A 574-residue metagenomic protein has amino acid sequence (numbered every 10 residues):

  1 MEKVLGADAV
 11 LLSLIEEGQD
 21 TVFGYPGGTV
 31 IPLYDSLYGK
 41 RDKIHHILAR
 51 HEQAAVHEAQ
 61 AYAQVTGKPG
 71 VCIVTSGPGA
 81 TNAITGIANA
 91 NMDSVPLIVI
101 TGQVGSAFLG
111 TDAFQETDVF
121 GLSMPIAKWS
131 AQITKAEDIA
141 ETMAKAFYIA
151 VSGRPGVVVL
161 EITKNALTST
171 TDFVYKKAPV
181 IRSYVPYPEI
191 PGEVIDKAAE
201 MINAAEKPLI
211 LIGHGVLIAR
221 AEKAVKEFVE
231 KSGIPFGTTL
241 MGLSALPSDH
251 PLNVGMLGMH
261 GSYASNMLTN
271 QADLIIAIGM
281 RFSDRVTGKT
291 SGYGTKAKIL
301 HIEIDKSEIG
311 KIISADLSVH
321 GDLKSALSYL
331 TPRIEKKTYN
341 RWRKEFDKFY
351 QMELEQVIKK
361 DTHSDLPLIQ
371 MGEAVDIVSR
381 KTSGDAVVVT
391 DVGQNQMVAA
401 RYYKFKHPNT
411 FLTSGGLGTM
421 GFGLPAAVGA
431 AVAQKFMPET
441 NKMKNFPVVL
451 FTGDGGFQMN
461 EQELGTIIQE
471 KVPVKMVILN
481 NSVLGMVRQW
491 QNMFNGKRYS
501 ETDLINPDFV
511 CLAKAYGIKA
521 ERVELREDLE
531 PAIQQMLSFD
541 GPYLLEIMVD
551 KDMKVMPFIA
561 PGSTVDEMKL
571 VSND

Functional and structural regions predicted by a protein language model:
M1-T338, I377, K381-G384, P438 (+4 more regions): N-terminal alpha/beta PP-like core and its mobile active-site loop of ThDP/TPP-dependent enzymes
A7-D20, G28, L33-Y38, Y350-A430 (+1 more regions): Active-site diphosphate/adenylate-binding microenvironment
Y25-G27, H46-H57, C72-G79, T134-K135 (+7 more regions): Active-site nucleophile and cofactor-binding loops and adjacent substrate-binding regions of central metabolic enzymes
H51-E52, T111-A113, V185-K197, L257-G261 (+5 more regions): A general structural motif
I100, F108, D112-Q115, I309-I312 (+3 more regions): Thiamine diphosphate
E137, Y175, K296-V392, R526-E527 (+2 more regions): Phosphate/pyrophosphate-binding active-site segments
V159, H301, V389, F451-T452: Generic enzyme active-site microenvironment
G213-L217, H363, G453-G455: Conserved short loop/turn motifs at secondary-structure junctions
